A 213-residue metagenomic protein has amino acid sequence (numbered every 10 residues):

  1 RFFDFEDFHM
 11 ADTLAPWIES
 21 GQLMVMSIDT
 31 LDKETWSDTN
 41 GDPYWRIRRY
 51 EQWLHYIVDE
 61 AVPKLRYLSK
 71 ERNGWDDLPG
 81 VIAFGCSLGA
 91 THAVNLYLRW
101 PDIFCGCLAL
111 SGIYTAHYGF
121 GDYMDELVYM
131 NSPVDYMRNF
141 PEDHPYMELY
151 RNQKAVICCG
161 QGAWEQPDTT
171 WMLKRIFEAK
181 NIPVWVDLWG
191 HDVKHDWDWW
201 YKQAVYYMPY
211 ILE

Functional and structural regions predicted by a protein language model:
R1-E213: Non-catalytic cap/lid and distal C-terminal segments of serine-dependent acyl enzymes
